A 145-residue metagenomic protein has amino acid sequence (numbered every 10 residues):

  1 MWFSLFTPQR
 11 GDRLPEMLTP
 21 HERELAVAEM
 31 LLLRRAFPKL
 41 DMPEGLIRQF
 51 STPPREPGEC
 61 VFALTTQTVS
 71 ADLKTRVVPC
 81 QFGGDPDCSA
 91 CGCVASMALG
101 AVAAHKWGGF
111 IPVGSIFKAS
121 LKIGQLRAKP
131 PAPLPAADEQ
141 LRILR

Functional and structural regions predicted by a protein language model:
M1-F62, D72, A104-G108: Radical SAM enzyme [4Fe-4S]-AdoMet core and its adjacent flexible, acidic and glycine-rich loops/tails across
P57-V61, T68-R145: Flexible mid-to-C-terminal extensions adjoining Fe-S/redox cofactors in radical SAM and related proteins
